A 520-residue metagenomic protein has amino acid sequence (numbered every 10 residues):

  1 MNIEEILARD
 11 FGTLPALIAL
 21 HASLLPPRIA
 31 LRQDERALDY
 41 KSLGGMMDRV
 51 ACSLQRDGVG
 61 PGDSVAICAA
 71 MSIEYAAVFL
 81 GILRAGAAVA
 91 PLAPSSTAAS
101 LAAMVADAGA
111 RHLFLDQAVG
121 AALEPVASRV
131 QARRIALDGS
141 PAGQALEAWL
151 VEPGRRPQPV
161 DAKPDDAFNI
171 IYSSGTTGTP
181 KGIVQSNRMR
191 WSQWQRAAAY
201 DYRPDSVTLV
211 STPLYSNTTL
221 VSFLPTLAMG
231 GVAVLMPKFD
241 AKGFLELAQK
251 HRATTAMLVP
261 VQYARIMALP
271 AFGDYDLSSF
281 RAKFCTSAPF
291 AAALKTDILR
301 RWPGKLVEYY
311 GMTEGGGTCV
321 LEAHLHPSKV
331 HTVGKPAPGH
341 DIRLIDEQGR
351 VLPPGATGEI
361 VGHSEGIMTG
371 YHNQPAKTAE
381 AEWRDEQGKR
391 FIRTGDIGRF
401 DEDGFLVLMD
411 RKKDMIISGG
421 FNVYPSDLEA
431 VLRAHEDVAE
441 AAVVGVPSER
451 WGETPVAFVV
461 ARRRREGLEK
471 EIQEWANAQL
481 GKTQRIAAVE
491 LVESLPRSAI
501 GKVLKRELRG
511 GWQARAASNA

Functional and structural regions predicted by a protein language model:
A8-D10, P27-S72, A76-L80, T97-A102 (+1 more regions): Conserved AMP-binding/adenylate-forming core of the ANL superfamily
F11, P27, P141, G154-Y172 (+2 more regions): Conserved pre-ATP/AMP-binding loop-to-beta segment of ANL
D39-K41, F168-S192: Conserved AMP-binding A3 loop
G44-R49, P164, I183-P204, S211 (+1 more regions): Conserved structural elements of the adenylate-forming
S96, L113-L115, A256-V259, G362-S364 (+6 more regions): AMP-binding/adenylate-forming catalytic core of the ANL superfamily
A118-P164, P270, A517: ANL superfamily adenylate-forming
W191-V207, Y215-T255, L269: Conserved AMP-binding/adenylation subdomain of ANL enzymes
A228, A253-L258, M267-S328, D341: Gly/Ser/Thr-rich phosphate-binding loop
